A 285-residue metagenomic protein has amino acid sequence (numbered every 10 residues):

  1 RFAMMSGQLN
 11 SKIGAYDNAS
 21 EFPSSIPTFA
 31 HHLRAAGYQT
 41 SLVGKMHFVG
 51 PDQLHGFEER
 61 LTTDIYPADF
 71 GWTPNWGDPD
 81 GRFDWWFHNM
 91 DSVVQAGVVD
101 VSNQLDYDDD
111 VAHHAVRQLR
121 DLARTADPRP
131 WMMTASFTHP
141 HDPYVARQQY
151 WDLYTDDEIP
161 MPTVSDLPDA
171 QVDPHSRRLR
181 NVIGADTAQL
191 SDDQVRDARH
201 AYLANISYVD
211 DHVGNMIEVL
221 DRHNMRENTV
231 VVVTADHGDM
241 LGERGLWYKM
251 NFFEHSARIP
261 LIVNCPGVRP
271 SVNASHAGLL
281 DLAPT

Functional and structural regions predicted by a protein language model:
R1-T285: Formylglycine-dependent sulfatase
